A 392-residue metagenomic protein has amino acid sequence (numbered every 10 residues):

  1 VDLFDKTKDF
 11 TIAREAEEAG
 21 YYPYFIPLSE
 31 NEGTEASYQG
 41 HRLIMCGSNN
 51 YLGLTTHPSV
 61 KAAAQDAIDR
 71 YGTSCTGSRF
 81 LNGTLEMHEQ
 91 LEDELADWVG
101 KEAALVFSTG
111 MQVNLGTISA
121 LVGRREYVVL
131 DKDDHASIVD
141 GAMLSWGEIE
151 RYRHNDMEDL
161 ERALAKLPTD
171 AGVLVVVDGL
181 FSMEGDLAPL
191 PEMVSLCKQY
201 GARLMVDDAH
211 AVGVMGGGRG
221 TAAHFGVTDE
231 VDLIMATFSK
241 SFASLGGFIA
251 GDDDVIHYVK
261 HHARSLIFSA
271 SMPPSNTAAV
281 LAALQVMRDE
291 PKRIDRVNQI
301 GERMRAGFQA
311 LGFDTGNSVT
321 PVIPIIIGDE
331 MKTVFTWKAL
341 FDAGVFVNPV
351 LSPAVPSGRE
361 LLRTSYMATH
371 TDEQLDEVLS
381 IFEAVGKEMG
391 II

Functional and structural regions predicted by a protein language model:
L3, P58, A62-D66, R70 (+4 more regions): PLP-dependent enzyme catalytic core of the Aspartate aminotransferase-like
D5-T73, A202: N-terminal "arm"/small-domain region of PLP-dependent enzymes with the aminotransferase-like
S78-N82, E92-G116: Short loop-beta-helix segment that forms the pyridoxal 5′-phosphate
T117-A136: Conserved PLP-anchoring active-site segment centered on the Schiff-base-forming lysine
E150, H154-V206: Active-site phosphate-binding strand-loop segment of PLP-dependent enzymes
A223-Y258: Active-site PLP attachment segment
S271-E290, R296, I300-E302, Q309-L311: Structural motif of enzymes handling amino- and sulfur-group chemistry
D295-E302, Q309-G344, A354, R359 (+1 more regions): Conserved PLP-binding catalytic core of the aspartate aminotransferase-like
